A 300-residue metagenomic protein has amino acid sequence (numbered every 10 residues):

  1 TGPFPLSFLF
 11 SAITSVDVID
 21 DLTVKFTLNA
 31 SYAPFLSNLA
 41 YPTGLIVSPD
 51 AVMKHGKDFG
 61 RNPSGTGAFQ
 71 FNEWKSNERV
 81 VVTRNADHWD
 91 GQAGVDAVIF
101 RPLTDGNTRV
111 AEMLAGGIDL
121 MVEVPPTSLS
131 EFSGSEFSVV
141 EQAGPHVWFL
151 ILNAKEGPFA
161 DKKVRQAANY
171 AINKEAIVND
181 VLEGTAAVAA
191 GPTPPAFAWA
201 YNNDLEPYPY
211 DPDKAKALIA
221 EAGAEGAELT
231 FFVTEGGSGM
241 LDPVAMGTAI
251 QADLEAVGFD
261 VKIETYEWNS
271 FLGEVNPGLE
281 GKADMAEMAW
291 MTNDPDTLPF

Functional and structural regions predicted by a protein language model:
L6-D50: Surface-exposed binding/hinge segments that line and control ligand-binding clefts or catalytic entry sites
D21, A40-A93, A97, D213: Gly/Pro-rich hinge or "lid" segments in bacterial periplasmic/extracellular proteins
V24-K25, G67-Q70, V80-V81, D96-P102 (+4 more regions): Short, well-ordered beta-strand elements
S76, A220-T292: Ligand/substrate-recognition segments at binding pockets and active sites
N85-E131, T248: Ligand-site clamp/hinge motif
S130-E141, E280-K282, D296-F300: Ligand-binding "clamshell"
K155, F159-F197, D242-A245: Periplasmic-binding protein-like
V188-E221, G237-A245: Structural transition elements
